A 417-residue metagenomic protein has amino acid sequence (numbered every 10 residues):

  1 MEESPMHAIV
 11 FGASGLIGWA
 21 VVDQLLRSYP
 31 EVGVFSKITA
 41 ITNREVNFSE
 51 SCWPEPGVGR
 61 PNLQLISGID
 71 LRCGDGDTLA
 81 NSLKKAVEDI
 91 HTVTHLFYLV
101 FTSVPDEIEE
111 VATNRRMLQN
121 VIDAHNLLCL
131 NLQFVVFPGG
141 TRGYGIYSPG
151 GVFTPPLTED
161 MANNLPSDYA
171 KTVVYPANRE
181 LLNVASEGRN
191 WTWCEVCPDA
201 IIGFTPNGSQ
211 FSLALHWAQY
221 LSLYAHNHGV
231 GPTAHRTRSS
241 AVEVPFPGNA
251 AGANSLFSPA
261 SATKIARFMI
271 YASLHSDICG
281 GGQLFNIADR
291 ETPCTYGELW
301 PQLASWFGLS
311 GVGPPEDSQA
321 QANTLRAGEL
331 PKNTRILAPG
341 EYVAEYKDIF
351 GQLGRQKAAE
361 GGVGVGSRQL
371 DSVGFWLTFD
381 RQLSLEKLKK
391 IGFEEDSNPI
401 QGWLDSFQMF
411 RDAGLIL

Functional and structural regions predicted by a protein language model:
E2-V34: N-terminal Rossmann NAD(P)H-binding glycine-rich loop of SDR-like oxidoreductase domains
P30-F48: Conserved glycine-rich Rossmann-like NAD(P)H-binding loop of the short-chain dehydrogenase/reductase
E50, P54-N120, A124-N126: NAD(P)H-binding glycine-rich loop region in Rossmannoid oxidoreductase-like domains and their noncatalytic homologs
T94-T102, E107-V174, C194: Conserved Rossmann-fold NAD(P)-dependent oxidoreductase catalytic core, especially the SDR/UDP-sugar
N163-T205: Active-site Tyr-X1-5-Lys
R189-K264, I270-Y271, L303: NAD(P)-dependent short-chain dehydrogenase/reductase
F268-D371, W376, S384-E386, K390 (+1 more regions): Mid/C-terminal beta-alpha module of Rossmann-like enzyme folds, strongest in SDR-family dehydrogenases/epimerases
